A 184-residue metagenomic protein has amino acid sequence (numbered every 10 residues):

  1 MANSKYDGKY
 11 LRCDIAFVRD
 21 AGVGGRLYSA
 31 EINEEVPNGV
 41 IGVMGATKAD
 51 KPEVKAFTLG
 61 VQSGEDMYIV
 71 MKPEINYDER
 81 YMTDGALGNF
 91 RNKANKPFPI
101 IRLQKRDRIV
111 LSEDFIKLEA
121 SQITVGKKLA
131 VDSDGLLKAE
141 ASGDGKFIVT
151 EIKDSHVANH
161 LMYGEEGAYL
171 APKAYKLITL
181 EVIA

Functional and structural regions predicted by a protein language model:
M1-A184: Surface-exposed, low-hydrophobicity beta-strand/loop segments enriched in small/polar/acidic residues
